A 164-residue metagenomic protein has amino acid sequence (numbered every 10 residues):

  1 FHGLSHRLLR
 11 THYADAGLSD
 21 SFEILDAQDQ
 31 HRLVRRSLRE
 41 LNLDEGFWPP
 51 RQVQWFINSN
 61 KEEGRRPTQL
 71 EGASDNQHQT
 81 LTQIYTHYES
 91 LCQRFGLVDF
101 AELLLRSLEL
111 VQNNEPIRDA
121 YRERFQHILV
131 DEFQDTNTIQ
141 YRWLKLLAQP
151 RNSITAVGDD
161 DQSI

Functional and structural regions predicted by a protein language model:
F1-W55, T68-A73: Conserved P-loop NTPase-based nucleic-acid remodeling module centered on helicase motor cores
Y13, L43, E62-R65, L97 (+2 more regions): Generic structural signal for secondary-structure transition and capping sites
S21, S37-D44, N60, P67 (+2 more regions): Alpha-helix C-capping/helix-to-loop hinge sites
E23-D29, S74-I164: Conserved helicase NTPase motor core
V53-E63: Core structural elements
E63-Q69, L144: Short, charged amphipathic alpha-helical segments flanked by flexible coils
